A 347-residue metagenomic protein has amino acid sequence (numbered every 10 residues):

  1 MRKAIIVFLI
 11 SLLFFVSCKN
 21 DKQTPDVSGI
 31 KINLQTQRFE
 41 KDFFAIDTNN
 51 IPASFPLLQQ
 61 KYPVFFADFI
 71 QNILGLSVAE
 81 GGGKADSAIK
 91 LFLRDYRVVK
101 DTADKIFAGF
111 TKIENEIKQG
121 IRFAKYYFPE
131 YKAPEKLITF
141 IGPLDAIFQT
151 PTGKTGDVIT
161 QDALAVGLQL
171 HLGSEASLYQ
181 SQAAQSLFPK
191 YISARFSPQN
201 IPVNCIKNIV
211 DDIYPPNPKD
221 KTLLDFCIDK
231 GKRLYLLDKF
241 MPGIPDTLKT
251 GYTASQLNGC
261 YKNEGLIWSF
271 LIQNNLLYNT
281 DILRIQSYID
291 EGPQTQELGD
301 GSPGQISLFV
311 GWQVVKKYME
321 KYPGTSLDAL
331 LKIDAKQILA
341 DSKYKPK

Functional and structural regions predicted by a protein language model:
R2-L9: Sec-dependent signal peptide recognition, specifically the positively charged N-region followed immediately by
F14-S17: C-terminal motif of bacterial Sec signal peptides marking the signal peptidase cleavage site
K19-I89: N-terminal mature-domain "stem" immediately C-terminal to a signal peptide or N-terminal signal-anchor/transmembrane
F44, P63, L74, R122-P129 (+3 more regions): Sec-exported extracytoplasmic/periplasmic mature domains
D86-L257, A335: Acidic/His-rich structured neighborhood in mature extracellular/periplasmic domains
I228-Q294: Acidic/His/Gly-enriched intrinsically disordered linker/tail segments that often contain short helix/coil "MoRF-like"
Y278-K347: C-terminal soluble interaction/assembly domains
